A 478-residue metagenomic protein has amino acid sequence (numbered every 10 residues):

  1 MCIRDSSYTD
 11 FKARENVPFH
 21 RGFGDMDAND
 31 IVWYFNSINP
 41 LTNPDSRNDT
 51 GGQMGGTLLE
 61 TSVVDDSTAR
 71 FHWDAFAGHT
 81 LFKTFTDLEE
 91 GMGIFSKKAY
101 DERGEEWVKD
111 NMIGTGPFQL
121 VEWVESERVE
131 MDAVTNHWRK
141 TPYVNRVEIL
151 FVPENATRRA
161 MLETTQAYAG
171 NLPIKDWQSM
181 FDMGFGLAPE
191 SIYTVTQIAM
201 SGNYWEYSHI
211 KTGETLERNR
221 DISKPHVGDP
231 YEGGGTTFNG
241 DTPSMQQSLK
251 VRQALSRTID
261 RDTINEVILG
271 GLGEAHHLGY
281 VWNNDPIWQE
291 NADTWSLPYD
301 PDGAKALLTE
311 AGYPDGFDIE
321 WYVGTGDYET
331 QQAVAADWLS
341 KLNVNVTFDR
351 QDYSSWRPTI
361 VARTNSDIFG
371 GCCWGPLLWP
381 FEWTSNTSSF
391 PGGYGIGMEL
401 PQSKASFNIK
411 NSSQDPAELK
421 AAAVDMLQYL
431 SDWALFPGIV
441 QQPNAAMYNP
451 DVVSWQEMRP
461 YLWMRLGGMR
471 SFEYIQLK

Functional and structural regions predicted by a protein language model:
R4-R47, E60-S62, E106-M112, P117-I268 (+3 more regions): Extracytoplasmic/periplasmic ligand-capture domains
K12, R47-A99, D451: Surface-exposed binding/hinge segments that line and control ligand-binding clefts or catalytic entry sites
R14, W73-D74, V134, Q442: Surface loops and adjacent helix of pleckstrin homology
H20, H79-F82, N265, H276 (+2 more regions): Short catalytic/ligand-binding loop motif for oxyanion handling, primarily in non-cytosolic enzymes, centered on
K83-F85, G279-Y280, F381-W383, P450-S454: Short aromatic-enriched loop/helix-cap "lid" or pocket-rim segments at secondary-structure transitions that line
G270-D293, A445-V452: Mature extracytoplasmic/periplasmic domains
I439: Active-site-proximal polar cores
Y448-K478: Long beta-strand-rich cores associated with HINT superfamily self-processing modules
